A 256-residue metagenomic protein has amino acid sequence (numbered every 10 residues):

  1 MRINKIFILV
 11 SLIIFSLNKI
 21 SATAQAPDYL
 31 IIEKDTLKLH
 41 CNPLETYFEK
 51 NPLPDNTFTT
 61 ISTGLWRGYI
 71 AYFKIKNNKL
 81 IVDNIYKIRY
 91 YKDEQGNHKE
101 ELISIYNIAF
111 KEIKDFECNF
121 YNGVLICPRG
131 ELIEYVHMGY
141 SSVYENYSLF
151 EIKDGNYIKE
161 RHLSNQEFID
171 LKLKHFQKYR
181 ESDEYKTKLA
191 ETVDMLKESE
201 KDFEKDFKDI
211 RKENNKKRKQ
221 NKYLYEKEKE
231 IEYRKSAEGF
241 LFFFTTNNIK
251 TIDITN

Functional and structural regions predicted by a protein language model:
M1-A26: Bacterial Sec-dependent N-terminal signal peptides
R2, Y72, Y140-S141: A general structural signal for short secondary-structure junctions and capping/turn motifs
I8, I14, Y47-N56, C127-G130: Short, basic/low-complexity N-terminal boundary segments at the transition from targeting/disordered tails
S21-V82: Start-of-domain marker
N42-T46, I88, S164-E167: A short, sequence-level motif marking secondary-structure junctions
I81-N156, H162-S164, H175: An exposed acidic His-Trp-rich patch
Y144-K229: Mixed-charge (acidic/basic) macromolecular-recognition segments
K212-N256: A cross-kingdom marker for long, charged
